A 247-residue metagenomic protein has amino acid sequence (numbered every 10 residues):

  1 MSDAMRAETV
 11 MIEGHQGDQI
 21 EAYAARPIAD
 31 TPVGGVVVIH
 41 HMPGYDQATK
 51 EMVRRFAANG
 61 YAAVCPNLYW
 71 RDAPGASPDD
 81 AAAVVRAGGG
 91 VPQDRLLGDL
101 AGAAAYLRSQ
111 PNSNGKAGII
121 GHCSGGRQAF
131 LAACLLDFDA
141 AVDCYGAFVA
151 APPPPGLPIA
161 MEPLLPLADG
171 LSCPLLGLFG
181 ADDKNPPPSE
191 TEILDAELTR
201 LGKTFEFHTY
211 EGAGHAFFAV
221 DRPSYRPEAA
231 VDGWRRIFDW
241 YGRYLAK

Functional and structural regions predicted by a protein language model:
M1-K247: N-terminal cap/leader regions of alpha/beta-hydrolase-fold enzymes, predominantly small-molecule hydrolases
